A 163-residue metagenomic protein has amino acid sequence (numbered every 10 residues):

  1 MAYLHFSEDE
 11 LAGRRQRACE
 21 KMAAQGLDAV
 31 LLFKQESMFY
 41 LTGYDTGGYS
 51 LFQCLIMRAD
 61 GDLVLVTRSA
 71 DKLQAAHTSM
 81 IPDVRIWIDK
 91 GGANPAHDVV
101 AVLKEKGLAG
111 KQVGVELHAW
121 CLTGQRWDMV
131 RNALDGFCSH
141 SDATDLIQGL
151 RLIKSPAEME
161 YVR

Functional and structural regions predicted by a protein language model:
M1-D62: Terminal domain-start leader segments
L4-F6, I86, L117, L146: Short, contiguous strand/loop micro-motifs
D28, P82, K111: Conserved acidic residues
F33-Q35, R68-S69, V115-A119: Structural motif
L41-G43, A75, G124-R126: Short glycine-/acidic-enriched loop or helix-start segments at secondary-structure transitions that form or flank
T46-G48, I81-P82, M129-N132: Short, solvent-exposed amphipathic alpha-helical segments in soluble enzyme and RNA/protein-processing domains
D60, V64-D98: Compact, glycine/acidic-enriched structural inserts
A93-R163: Flexible, acidic/His-enriched mid-domain "rim/lid" segments that flank
